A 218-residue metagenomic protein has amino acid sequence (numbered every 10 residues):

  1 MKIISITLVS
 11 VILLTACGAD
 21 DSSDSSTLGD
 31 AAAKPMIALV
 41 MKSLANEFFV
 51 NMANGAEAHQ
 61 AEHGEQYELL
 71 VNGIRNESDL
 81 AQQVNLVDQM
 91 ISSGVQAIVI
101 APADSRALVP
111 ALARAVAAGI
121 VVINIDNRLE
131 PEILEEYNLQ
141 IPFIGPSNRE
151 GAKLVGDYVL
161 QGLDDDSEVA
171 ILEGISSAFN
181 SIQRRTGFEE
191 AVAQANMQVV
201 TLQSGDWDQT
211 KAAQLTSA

Functional and structural regions predicted by a protein language model:
M1-V9: Sec-dependent signal peptide recognition, specifically the positively charged N-region followed immediately by
C17-A218: A residue-level marker of the well-folded mature domains of exported/periplasmic proteins
